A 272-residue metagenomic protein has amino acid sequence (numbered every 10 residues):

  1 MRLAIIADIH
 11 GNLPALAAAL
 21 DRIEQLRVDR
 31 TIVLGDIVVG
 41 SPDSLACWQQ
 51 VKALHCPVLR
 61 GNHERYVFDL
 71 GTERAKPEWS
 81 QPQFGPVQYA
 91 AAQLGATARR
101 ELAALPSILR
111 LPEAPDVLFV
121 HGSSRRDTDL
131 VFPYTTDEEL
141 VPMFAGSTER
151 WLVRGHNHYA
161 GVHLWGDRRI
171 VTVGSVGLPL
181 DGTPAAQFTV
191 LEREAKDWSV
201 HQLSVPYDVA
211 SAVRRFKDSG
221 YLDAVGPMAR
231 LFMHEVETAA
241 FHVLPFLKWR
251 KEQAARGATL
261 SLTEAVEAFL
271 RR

Functional and structural regions predicted by a protein language model:
M1-A4, R110-L118, G166-R169, A195-S199: Beta-strand-turn-beta hairpins that frame and shape the catalytic cleft of phosphate-ester-processing enzymes
R2-A96: Core catalytic region of metal-dependent phosphoesterases/phosphodiesterases, especially metallo-beta-lactamase-like
I6-A7, T31-D36, P57-N62, F119-V120 (+2 more regions): Active-site neighborhood of phospho(di)ester-bond hydrolases with catalytic His/Asp-centered motifs
I23-V28, P112-A114, G146-T148, V190 (+1 more regions): Glycine-rich phosphate-binding loop signature in dinucleotide/nucleotide-binding domains
P77-F84, E113, V117-S147: Active-site-proximal segments of metal-dependent phosphoesterases and phosphodiesterases across multiple
P82-D116: Metallo-beta-lactamase
T128-R193: A contiguous binding-surface segment within folded domains or other stable secondary-structure elements
L164-V173, G177-R272: Acidic, His/Gly-rich catalytic cores of divalent-metal-dependent hydrolytic chemistry
